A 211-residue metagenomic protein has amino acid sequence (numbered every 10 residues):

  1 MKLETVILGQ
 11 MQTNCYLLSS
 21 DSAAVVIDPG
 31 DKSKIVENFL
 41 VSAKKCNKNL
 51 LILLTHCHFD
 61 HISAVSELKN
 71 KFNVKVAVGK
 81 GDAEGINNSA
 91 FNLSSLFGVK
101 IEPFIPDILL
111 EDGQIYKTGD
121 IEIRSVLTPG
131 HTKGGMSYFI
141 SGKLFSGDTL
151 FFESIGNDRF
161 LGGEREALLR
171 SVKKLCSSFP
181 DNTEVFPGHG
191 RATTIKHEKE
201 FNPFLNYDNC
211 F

Functional and structural regions predicted by a protein language model:
M1-K2, T118, E122: Conserved N-terminal entry element of GNAT/NAT acetyltransferase domains
M1-K45, S137-G147: Conserved beta-strand hairpin/beta-sheet module of binuclear metal-dependent hydrolase folds, prominently
E4, L53, A77, I108-L110 (+3 more regions): Hydrophobic/aromatic beta-strand patches that form the interior of the parallel beta-sheet core in alpha/beta enzyme
V6, L18, D112-G119: Short acidic-hydrophobic surface loop/beta-edge motif
V6-I7, V99, I105-D107, L127-P129: Short Gly/Pro-enriched turn/cap motifs at secondary-structure boundaries
L18, T55, T128: Conserved S/T- and glycine-rich ATP-binding loop of Class I adenylate-forming
A24, L50, N92-S95, E122-F211: Metallo-beta-lactamase
D31-I35, L40-K117, E200-F204: Active-site HxH/HxHxD metal-binding segment of metal-dependent hydrolases
